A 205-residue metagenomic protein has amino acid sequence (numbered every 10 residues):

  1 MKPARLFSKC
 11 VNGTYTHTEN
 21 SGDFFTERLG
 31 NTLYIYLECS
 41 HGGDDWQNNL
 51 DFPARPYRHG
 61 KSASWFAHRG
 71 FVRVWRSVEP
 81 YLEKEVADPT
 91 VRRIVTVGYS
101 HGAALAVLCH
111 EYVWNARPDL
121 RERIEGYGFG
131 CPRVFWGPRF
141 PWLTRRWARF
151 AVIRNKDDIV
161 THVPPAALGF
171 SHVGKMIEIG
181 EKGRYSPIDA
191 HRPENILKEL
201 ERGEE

Functional and structural regions predicted by a protein language model:
M1-V97, H101-E205: Non-catalytic, mobile gating and regulatory segments of ester bond hydrolases
